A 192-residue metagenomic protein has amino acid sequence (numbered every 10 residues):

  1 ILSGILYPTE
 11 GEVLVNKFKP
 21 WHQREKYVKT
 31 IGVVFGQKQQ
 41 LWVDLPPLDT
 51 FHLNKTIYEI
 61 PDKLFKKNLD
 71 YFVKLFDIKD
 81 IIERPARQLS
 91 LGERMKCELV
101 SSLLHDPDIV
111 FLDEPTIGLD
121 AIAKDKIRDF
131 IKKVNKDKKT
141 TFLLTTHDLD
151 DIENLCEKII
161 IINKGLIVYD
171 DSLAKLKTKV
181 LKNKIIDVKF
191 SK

Functional and structural regions predicted by a protein language model:
S3: Helix-to-loop junction immediately C-terminal to a conserved catalytic motif
G11-K19, K26-V28: Conserved ABC transporter NBD signature motif
H52, T56, K63-I81: Conserved ABC ATPase "signature" region
P85-L89: Conserved ABC ATPase signature
L99: Hydrophobic anchor residue at the start of the ABC signature
V110-E114: Catalytic Walker B motif of ABC-type/P-loop ATPase nucleotide-binding domains
R128-K192: ABC transporter nucleotide-binding domain
